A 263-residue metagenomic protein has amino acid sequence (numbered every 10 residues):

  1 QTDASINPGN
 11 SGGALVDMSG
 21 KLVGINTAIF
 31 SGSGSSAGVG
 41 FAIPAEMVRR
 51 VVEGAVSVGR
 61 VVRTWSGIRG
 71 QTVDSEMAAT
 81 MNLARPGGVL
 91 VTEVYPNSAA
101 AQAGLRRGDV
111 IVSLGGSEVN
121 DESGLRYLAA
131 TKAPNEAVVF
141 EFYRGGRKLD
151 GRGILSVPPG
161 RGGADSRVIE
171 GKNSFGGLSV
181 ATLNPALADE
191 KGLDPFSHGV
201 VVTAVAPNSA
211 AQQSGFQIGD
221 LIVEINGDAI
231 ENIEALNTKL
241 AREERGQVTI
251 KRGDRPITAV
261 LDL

Functional and structural regions predicted by a protein language model:
D3-N10, E93-V94, V205: Glycine-rich beta-to-alpha transition loops that act as phosphate-gripper elements at the mouths of alpha/beta enzyme
S5-I25: Catalytic nucleophile loop of clan PA
S11-G12, S35-V39: A conserved glycine-rich beta-strand in the N-terminal activation segment of trypsin-fold
L22, M47-L263: C-terminal recognition in membrane/secretory proteostasis and scaffolding
F30-S31: A Zn2+-metalloprotease active-site environment signal
